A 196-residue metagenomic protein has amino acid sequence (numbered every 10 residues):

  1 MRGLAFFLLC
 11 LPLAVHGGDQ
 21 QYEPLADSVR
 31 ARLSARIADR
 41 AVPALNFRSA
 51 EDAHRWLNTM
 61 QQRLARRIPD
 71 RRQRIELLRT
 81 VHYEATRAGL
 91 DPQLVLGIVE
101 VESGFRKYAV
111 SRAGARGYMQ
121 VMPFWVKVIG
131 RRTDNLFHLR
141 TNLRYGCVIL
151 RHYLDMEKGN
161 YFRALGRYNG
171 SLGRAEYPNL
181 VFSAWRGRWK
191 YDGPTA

Functional and structural regions predicted by a protein language model:
M1-L8: Sec-dependent signal peptide recognition, specifically the positively charged N-region followed immediately by
R2, H16-G17, K158: Feature targets compositionally biased, intrinsically disordered low-complexity regions with long contiguous runs
L4, G18-D19, A115, P194: Intrinsically disordered, low-complexity regions
P12-A14: N-terminal signal peptide c-region/cleavage motif recognized by signal peptidases
D19-R36: Short N-terminal segments immediately surrounding and downstream of signal-peptide cleavage
A31-L33, D39-A196: Catalytic glycan-binding domains that act on GlcNAc-containing polysaccharides
